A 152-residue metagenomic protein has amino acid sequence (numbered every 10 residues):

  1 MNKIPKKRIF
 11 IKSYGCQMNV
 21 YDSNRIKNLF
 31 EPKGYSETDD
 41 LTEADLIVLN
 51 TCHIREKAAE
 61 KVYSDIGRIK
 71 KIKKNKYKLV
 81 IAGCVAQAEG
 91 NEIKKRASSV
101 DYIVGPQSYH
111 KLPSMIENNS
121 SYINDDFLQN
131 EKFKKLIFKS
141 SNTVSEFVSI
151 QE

Functional and structural regions predicted by a protein language model:
M1-E152: Proteins enriched for Cys/Gly/acidic motifs involved in redox and nucleic-acid/cofactor modification
